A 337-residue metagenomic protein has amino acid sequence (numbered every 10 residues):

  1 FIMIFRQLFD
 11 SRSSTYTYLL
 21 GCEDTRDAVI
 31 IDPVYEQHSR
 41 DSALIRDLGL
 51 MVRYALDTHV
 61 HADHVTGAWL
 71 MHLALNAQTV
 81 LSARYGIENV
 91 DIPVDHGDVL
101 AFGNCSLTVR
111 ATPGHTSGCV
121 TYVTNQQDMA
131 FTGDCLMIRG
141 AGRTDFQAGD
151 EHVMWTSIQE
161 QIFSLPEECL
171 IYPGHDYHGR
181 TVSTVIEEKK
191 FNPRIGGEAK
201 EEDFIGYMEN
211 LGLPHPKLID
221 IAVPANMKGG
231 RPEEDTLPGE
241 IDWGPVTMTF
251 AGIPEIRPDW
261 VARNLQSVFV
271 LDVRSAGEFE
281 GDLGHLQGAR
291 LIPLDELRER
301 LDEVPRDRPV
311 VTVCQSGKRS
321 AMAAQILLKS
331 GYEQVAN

Functional and structural regions predicted by a protein language model:
I2-M51, Y122-G133, R139: Conserved beta-strand hairpin/beta-sheet module of binuclear metal-dependent hydrolase folds, prominently
Q7, L19, V99-N125, M129 (+1 more regions): Core dinuclear metal-dependent hydrolase active-site scaffold
S14, T25, Y35-A111, D128 (+2 more regions): Active-site HxH/HxHxD metal-binding segment of metal-dependent hydrolases
V29, Y54-L56, M129-F131, Y172 (+1 more regions): Residue-level marker for buried hydrophobic side chains located in beta-strands that build the well-ordered beta-sheet
P33-V34, V60, R84-Y85, H115-T116 (+5 more regions): Active-site metal-binding loops of divalent metal-dependent hydrolases
T156-L170, G174-D259, Q266-F269: Accessory terminal helices/loops
D235-T312: Positively charged, proline/Ser/Thr-rich regional signature most characteristic of the Rhodanese/CDC25-like
L294-N337: Catalytic cysteine-centered active loop of the rhodanese-like fold, especially the PTP/DSP P-loop
